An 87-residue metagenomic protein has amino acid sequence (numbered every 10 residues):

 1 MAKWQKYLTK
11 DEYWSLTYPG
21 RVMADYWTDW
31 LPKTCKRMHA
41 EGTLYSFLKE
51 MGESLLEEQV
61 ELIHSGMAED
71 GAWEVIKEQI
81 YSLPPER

Functional and structural regions predicted by a protein language model:
M1-R87: C-terminal alpha-helical interaction appendages
